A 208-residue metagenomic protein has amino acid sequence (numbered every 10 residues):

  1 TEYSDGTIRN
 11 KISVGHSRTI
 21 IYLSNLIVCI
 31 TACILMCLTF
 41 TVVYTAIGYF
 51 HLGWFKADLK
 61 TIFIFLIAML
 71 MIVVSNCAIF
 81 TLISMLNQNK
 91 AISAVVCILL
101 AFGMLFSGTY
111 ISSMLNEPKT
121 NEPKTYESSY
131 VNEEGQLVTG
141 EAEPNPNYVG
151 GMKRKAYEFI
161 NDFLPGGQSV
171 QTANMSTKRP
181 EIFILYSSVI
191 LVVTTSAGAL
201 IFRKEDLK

Functional and structural regions predicted by a protein language model:
T1-R18: Transmembrane helix boundary and interhelical loop/hinge segments in multi-pass membrane proteins
S4, I8, V43, I79-F80 (+1 more regions): Hydrophobic/aromatic residues in alpha-helical transmembrane segments
G6, S24-N25, E205: Structural detector for helix-capping/boundary residues
G15, L86-N87, K204: Helix-loop interface residues and adjacent transmembrane-helix termini in multi-pass membrane transporters, primarily
L23-S93, C97, L105, S112-T120 (+5 more regions): Secretory targeting signals
S188-K208: Junction motif at the cytosolic side of a transmembrane helix
